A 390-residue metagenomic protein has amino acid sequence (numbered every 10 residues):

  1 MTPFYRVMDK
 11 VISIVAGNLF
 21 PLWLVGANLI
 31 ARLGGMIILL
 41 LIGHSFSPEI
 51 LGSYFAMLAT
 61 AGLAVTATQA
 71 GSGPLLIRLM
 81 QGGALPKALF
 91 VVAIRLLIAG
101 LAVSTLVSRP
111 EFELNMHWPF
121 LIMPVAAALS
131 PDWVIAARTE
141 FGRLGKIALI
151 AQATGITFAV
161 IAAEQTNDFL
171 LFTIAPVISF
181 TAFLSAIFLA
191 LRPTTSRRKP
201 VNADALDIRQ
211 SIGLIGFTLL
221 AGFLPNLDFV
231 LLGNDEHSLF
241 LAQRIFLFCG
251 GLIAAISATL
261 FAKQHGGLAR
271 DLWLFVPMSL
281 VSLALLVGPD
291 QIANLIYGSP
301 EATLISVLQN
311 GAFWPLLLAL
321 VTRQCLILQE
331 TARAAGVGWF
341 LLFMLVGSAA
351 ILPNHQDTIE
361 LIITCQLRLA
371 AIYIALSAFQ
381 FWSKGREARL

Functional and structural regions predicted by a protein language model:
M1-G34, L189-L191, N202-L214, A302 (+1 more regions): N-terminal membrane topogenesis motif
A16-A70, I212-N234, V346-G347, L352 (+1 more regions): Signature of the first transmembrane helix
F20-M36, A148-G155, N167-T195, V201-A262 (+1 more regions): Transmembrane helical elements of multi-pass membrane transporters/channels
P48-E49, R109-I122, G288-L316: Interfacial segments at transmembrane-helix termini and the short loops linking adjacent helices
L51-A59, E236-R244, I305-L308: Small-residue hotspots at the loop-to-helix junctions and early N-terminal turns of transmembrane alpha-helices
V65-G83, A242-L268, Q329-E330: Helix-loop junctions and terminal segments of transmembrane helices in multi-pass membrane transport/translocation
G83, P124-K146, K263-G266, F313 (+1 more regions): Membrane-interface junctions at transmembrane-helix termini in multi-pass inner-membrane proteins
L121-M123, K146-T195, F343, D357-K384: Hydrophobic alpha-helical transmembrane segments
